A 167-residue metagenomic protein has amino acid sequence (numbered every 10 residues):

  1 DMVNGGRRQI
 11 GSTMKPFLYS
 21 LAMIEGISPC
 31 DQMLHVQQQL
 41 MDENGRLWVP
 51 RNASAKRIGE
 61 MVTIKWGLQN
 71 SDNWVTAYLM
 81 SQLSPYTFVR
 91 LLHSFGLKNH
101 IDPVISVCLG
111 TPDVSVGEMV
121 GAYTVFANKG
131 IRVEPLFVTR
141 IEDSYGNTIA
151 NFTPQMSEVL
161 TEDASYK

Functional and structural regions predicted by a protein language model:
D1-V3: Short, conserved catalytic-motif segment at the N-terminal edge
G5, W74-T76, V104-S106: Short, solvent-exposed beta-strand edge segments and adjacent coil->beta transition regions
G6-G11, G59-E60, I64, L68 (+4 more regions): Secondary-structure capping and boundary motifs in well-ordered enzyme cores
R7-H35, G67, A122-F126: Active-site SXXK
I27-F88, R132, S144-K167: Conserved catalytic neighborhood of penicillin-recognizing serine enzymes
L83-N99: Short, charged, amphipathic alpha-helices and their helix-cap/turn boundaries
S94-V159: Active-site-proximal helix/loop microenvironment of the serine DD-peptidase/beta-lactamase transpeptidase fold
